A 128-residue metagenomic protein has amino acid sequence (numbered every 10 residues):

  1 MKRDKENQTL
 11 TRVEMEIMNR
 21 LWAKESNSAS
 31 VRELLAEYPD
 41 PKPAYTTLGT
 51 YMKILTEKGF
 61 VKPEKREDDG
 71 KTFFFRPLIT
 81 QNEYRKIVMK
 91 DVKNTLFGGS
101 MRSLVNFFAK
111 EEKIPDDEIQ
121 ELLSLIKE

Functional and structural regions predicted by a protein language model:
M1-R20, T80-E83, E128: Short alpha-helical segments that sit at the start of domains
L10-V13, R66-I87: Short, cationic-aromatic polyanion-contact patches
W22-N27, P41: Short helix-capping/hinge SLiMs at alpha-helix to coil transitions
N27-E37: Short acidic, hydrophobic short linear motifs in intrinsically disordered regions
A36-Y45: Short helix-coil junctions and helix-kink-helix linkers
G49-K53: Short, hydrophobic-biased segments on the C-terminal half of alpha helices that form "recognition helices"
T56-R66: A short, conserved structural fragment
Y84-E128: Amphipathic alpha-helical dimerization/coiled-coil segments that flank or bridge DNA-binding/regulatory modules
